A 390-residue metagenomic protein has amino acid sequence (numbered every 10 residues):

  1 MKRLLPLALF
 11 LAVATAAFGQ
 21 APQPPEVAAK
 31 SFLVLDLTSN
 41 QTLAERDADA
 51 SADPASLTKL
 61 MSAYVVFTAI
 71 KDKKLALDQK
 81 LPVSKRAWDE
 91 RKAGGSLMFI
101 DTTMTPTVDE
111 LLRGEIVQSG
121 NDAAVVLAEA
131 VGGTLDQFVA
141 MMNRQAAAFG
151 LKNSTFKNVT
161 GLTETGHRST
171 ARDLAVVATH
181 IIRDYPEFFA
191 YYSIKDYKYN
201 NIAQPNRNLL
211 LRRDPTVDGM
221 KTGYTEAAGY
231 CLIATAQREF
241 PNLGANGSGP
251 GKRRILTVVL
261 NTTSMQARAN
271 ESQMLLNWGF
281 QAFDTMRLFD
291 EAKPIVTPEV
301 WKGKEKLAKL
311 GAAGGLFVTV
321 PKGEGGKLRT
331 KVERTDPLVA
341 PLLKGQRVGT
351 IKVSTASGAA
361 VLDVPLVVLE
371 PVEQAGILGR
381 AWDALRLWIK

Functional and structural regions predicted by a protein language model:
M1-L4: Positively charged n-region of N-terminal signal peptides that target proteins for export
P6-A16: Bacterial N-terminal signal peptides
L9, P22-P24, A44, K71-K73 (+3 more regions): Generic marker of residues within folded, mature protein domains
T15-P22, V367: Bacterial Sec-dependent signal peptides at the C-terminal "C-region" and cleavage site
G19-R172, T179-Y185, N200: Active-site-adjacent loops and short helices of periplasmic peptidoglycan-processing enzymes
L151-T155, T163-K390: Domain-terminus/edge residues, biased toward the C-terminal soluble/receptor-binding domains of extracytoplasmic
